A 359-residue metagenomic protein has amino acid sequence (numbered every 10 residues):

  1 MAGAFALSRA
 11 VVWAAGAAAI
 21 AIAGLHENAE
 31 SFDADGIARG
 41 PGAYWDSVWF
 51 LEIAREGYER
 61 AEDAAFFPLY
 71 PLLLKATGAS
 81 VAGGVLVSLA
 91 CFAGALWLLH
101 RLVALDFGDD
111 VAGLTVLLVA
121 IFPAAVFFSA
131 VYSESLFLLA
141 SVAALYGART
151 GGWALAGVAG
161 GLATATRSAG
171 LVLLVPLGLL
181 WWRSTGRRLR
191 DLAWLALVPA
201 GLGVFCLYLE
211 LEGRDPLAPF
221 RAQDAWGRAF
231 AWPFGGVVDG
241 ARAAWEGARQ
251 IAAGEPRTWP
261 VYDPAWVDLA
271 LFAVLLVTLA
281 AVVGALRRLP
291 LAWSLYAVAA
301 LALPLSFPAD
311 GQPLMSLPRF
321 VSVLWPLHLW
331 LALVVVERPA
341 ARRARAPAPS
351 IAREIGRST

Functional and structural regions predicted by a protein language model:
V11-A29, P41-A43, L162, L174-V277 (+1 more regions): Membrane-lumen/periplasm interface segments of specific transmembrane helices in polyprenyl phosphate-linked
P41-A79: Short hydrophobic/aromatic helix or loop-helix immediately within or flanking a transmembrane segment in polytopic
A64, P68, L72, G78-G94 (+1 more regions): Loop-to-helix entry region of an early transmembrane alpha helix in multi-pass inner-membrane enzymes
A76, L86-D106, V277-A281: Transmembrane-helix motifs of polytopic, lipid-linked glycan transferases
A93, D106, G113-A124, F128-A130 (+2 more regions): Transmembrane and membrane-interface helices of multi-pass, inner-membrane envelope-modifying transferases
L98-R101, L118-I121, L136-L155, L174-L177 (+1 more regions): Specific aromatic-rich, kink-prone transmembrane helix
L99-I121, L155, P290-L291, L295: Transmembrane-helix signature of polytopic, membrane-embedded enzymes that assemble or transfer cell-envelope glycans
A130-L136, L317: Short acidic/glycine- and proline-prone juxtamembrane loop motifs at membrane-interface regions of multi-pass membrane
